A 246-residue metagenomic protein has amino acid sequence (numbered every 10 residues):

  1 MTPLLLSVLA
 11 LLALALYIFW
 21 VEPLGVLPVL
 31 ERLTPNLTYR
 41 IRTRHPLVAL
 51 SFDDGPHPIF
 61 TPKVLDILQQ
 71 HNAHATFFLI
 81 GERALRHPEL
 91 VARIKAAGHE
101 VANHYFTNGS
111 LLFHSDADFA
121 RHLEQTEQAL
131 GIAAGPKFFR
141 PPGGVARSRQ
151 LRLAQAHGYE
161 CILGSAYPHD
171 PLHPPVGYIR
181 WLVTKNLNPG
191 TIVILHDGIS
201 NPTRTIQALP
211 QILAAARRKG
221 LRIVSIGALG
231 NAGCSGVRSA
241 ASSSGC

Functional and structural regions predicted by a protein language model:
M1-L12: N-terminal Sec-pathway targeting helices
E22-L112, D118, E124-Q125, A129 (+3 more regions): Active-site beta->alpha N-cap acidic-glycine motif
L24, P28-R44, Q70-N72, T203-C246: C-terminal domain-boundary segment and adjacent tail
L79-A84, T107-S110, V145, Y167-D170 (+1 more regions): Short histidine/acidic/glycine/proline-rich micro-motifs that form metal- and phosphate-coordinating active-site loops
D116-L123, P175-W181, I206-Q211: Charged helix-capping and loop-helix junction motifs
V145-R147, L151-N186, G220-A232: His/Asp/Glu-enriched short active-site or ligand-binding loop at hydrolase and phosphoryl-transfer sites
